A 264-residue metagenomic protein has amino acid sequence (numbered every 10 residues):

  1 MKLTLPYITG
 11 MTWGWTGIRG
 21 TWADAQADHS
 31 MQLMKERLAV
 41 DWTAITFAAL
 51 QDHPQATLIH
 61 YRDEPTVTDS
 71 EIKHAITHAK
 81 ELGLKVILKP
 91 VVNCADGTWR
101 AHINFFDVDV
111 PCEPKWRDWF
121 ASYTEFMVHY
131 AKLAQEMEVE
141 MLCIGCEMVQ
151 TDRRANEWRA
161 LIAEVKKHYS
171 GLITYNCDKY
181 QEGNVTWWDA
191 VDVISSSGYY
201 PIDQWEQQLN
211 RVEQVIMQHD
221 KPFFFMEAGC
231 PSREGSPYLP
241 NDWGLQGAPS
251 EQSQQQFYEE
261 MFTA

Functional and structural regions predicted by a protein language model:
Y7-T9, V40-T57, S70-T151: Substrate-binding cleft and catalytic face of glycoside hydrolase catalytic domains, especially the flexible beta-alpha
W13-I18, A48, V91-N93, E147-V149 (+3 more regions): Active-site beta-loop-alpha junctions enriched in small/polar residues
G14-T21, A56-D69, D109-T124, G145-D152 (+2 more regions): The substrate-binding groove and active-site-proximal loops of carbohydrate-active enzymes, especially glycoside
R19-E36, F120-L133, D178-W187, Q255-A264: Short, acidic/polar
G20-K35, H60-E81, E125: Aromatic- and glycine-enriched glycan-recognition loops and surfaces that form the carbohydrate-binding subsites
A23, W99-R100, R153-I162, C177-V193: Distinct, well-ordered alpha-helical segments
V67-S70, H74-K85, K89, K167 (+3 more regions): Glycoside hydrolase catalytic-domain groove-lining segments
E125-F126, E136, M141, Q150-N176: Active-site neighborhood of glycoside hydrolase catalytic domains
